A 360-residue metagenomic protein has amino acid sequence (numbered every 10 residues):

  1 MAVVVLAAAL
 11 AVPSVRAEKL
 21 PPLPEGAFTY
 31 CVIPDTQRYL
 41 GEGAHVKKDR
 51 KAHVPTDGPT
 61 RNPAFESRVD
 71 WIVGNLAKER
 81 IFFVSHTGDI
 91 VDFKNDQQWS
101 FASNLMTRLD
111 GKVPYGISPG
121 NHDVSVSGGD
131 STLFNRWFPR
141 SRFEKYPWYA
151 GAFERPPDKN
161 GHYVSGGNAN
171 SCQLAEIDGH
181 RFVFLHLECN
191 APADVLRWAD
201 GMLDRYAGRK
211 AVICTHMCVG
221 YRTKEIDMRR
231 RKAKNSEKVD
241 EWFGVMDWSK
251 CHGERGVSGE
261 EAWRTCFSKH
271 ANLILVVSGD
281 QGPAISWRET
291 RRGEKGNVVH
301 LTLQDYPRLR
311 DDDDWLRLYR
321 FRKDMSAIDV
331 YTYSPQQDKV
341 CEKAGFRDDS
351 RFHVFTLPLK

Functional and structural regions predicted by a protein language model:
V15-Q97, A233: N-terminal active-site segment of His-dependent metallophosphoesterases
R16, T56-D57, L196-R197, Y206-L273: Active-site-proximal segments of metal-dependent phosphoesterases and phosphodiesterases across multiple
P24, D311, R317-K360: A short C-terminal boundary segment appended to hydrolase-like catalytic domains
G26-T29, A77-V84, D110-G116, I177-V183 (+5 more regions): Loop/turn elements at helix/coil->beta-strand transitions in domains of secreted/extracellular proteins
V32-P34, F82-D89, P114-G120, H186-L187 (+4 more regions): Active-site neighborhood of phospho(di)ester-bond hydrolases with catalytic His/Asp-centered motifs
Y39-G41, D92-K94, P119-G128, N168-S171 (+6 more regions): Active-site environment of divalent metal-dependent phosphoester hydrolases
D49-T56, N95-R197, R205, S286-Q304 (+2 more regions): Extended active-site neighborhood of metal-dependent phosphoesterases/phosphodiesterases
E241-G244, G253-K323: Conserved beta-sheet core of the metallophosphoesterase superfamily
